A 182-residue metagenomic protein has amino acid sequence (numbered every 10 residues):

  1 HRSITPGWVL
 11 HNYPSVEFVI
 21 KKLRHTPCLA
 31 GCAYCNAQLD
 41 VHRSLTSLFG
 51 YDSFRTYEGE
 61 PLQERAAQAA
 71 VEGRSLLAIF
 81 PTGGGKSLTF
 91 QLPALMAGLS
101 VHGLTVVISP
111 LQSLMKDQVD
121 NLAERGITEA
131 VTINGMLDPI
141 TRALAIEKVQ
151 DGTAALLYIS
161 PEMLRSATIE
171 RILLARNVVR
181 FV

Functional and structural regions predicted by a protein language model:
H1-C35: N-terminal accessory nucleic-acid engagement/regulatory domains that precede and modulate ATP-driven motor cores
W8-P14, L173, R180-V182: Structured, non-catalytic alpha/beta "coupling" segments that mediate domain-domain communication and provide generic
G31-P81: Conserved pre-motif I regulatory segment
T46-F49, I127, V149-G152: Conserved NTP-binding/hydrolysis module of P-loop NTPases
S53-Y57, T82-G84, T132-L137, I159: Short, flexible loop segments at the rims of nucleotide/cofactor-binding pockets, characterized by
T56-P61, L88, M136-I140, L164: Conserved phosphate-coordination/catalytic loops
E72, L95, D120, L137-F181: Conserved helix/coil segment N-terminal to the catalytic DExD/H
I79-G84, T89-A130, N134, G152-A155: Conserved SF1/SF2 helicase motif Ia
